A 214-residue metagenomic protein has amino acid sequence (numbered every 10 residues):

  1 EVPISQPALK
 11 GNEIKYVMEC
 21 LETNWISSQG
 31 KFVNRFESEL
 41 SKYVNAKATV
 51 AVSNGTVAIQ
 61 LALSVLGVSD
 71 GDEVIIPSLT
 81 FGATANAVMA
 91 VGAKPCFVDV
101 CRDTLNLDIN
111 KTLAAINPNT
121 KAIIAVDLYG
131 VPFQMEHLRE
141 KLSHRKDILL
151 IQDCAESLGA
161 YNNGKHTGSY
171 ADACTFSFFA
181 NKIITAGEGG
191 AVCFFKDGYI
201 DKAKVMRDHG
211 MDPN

Functional and structural regions predicted by a protein language model:
E1-I26: N-terminal "arm"/small-domain region of PLP-dependent enzymes with the aminotransferase-like
K15, E19-E22, K31-N45, N110-P118 (+2 more regions): Replace "anionic and nucleotidyl ligands
V17, L40, A58, V74 (+9 more regions): Generic structural signal for small/hydrophobic residues in well-ordered secondary structure, especially within
I26-E73, A87-V91, F97-D99, K165: Phosphate-binding glycine-rich loop
S64-R145, L149-C154, Y161: PLP-dependent aminotransferase-like
A115-N117, H166-A171: Active-site nucleotide-sugar/metal-binding loop of Leloir-type enzymes
S157-N163, Y170-N214: Active-site region of PLP-dependent enzymes
